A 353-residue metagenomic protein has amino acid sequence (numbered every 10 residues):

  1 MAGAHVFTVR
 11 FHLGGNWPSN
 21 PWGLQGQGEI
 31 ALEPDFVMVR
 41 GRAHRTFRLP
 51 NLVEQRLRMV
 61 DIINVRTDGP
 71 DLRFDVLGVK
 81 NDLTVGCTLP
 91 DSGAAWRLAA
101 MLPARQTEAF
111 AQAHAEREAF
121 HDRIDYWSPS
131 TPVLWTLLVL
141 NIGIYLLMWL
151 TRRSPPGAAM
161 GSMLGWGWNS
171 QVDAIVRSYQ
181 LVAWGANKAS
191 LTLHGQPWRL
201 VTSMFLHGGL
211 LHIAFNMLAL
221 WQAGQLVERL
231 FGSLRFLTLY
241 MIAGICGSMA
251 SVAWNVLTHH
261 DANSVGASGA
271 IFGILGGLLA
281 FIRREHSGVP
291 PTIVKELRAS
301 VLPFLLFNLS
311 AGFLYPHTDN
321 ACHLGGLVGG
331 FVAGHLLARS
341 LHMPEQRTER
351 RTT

Functional and structural regions predicted by a protein language model:
M1-Q27, R40-R42, L49-D125: Acidic, Ser/Thr- and proline-rich intrinsically disordered linker/docking segments of eukaryotic scaffolds
W17-N20, E33, L102, S154-P155 (+1 more regions): Intrinsic-disorder/low-complexity coil detector
Q27-P34: Broad, structure-driven detector of short, well-ordered beta-strand segments within folded domains
A31, R56-L57, A186: Short aromatic/basic micro-patch
T46-P50, M163-W166: Short, aromatic- and cysteine-enriched interfacial helices/patches that mediate contacts at lipid membranes
A111-T353: A detector for small-residue-rich transmembrane helices and their helix-helix packing motifs
